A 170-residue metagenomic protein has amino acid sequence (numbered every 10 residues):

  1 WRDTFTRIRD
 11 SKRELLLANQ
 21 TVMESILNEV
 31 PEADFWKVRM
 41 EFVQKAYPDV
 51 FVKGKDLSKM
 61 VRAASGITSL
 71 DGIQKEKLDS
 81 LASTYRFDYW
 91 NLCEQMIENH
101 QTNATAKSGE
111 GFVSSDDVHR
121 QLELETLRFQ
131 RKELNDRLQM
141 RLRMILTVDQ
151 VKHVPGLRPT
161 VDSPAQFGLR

Functional and structural regions predicted by a protein language model:
W1-R170: Charge-rich (acidic/polar
